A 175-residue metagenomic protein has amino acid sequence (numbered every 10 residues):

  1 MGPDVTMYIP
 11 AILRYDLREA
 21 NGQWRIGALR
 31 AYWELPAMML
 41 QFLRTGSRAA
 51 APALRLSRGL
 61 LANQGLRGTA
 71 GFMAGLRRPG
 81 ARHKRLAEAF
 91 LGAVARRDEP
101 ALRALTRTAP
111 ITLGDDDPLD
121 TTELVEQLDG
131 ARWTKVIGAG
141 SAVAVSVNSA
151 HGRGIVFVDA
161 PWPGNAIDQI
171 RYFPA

Functional and structural regions predicted by a protein language model:
M1-A175: C-terminal and inter-domain tail/linker signature
